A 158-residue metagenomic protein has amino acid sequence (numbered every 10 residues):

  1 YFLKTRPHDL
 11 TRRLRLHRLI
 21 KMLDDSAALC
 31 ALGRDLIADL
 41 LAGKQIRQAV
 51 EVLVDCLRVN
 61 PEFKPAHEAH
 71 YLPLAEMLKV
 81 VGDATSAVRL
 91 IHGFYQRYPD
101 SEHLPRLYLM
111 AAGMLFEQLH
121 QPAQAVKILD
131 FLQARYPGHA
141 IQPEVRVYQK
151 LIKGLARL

Functional and structural regions predicted by a protein language model:
Y1-H8, K21-L23, A27-E51, D55 (+1 more regions): Alpha-helical segment of the N-proximal tetratricopeptide repeat
F2-L10, L23-D24, G43, V59-A66 (+2 more regions): Short solvent-exposed coil/turn linkers within tandem alpha-helical repeat scaffolds
P7-D9, R13, M22-L29, M77-R89 (+2 more regions): Alpha-helical linker/edge segments of TPR/alpha-solenoid repeat scaffolds and analogous pre-/post-domain helices
R12, L32, A69-H70, L107 (+1 more regions): The tetratricopeptide repeat
L16-H17, L29, V50, A111 (+5 more regions): Heptad-repeat amphipathic alpha-helical coiled-coil interaction surface used for oligomerization/assembly
L16-L19, L32, L36, P73-L74 (+3 more regions): Structural register within alpha-helical repeat arrays
A38-R47, L53-P122, K127: Alpha-helical adaptor scaffolds
G93-R97, G113-Q118, F131-G138, R146-R157: Short, highly charged low-complexity linear segments
